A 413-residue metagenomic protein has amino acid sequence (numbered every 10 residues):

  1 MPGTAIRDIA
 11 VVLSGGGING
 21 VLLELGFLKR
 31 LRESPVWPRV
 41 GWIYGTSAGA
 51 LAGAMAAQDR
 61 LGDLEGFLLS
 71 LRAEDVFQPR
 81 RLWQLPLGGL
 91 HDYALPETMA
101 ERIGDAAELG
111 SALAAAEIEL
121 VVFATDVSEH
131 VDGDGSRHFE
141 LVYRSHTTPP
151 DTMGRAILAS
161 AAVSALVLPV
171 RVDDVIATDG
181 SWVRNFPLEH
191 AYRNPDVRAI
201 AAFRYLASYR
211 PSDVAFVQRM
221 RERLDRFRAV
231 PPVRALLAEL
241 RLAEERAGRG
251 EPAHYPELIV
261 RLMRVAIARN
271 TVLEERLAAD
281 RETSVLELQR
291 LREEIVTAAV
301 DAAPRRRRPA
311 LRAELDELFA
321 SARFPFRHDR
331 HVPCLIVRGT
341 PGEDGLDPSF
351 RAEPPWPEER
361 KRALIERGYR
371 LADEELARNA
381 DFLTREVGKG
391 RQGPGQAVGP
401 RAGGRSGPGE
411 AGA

Functional and structural regions predicted by a protein language model:
M1-T4, S111-L113: Short boundary motifs at domain starts and secondary-structure transition points
P2-I103, D134-S145, P150-L158, F216-V217 (+4 more regions): Patatin-like phospholipase
A10, Q84-P211, A320, P325-T340 (+3 more regions): Active-site-adjacent alpha/beta core region of enzyme catalytic domains
L23, R60, L64, L95 (+6 more regions): General structural feature for long, well-ordered alpha-helical segments within catalytic domains of soluble enzymes
V76-F77, V131-D132, P211-S212, E343-P348: Short acidic/His/Gly/Ser-rich catalytic and metal-binding motifs that mark active-site loops of diverse hydrolases
A106, D213, V233, Y255-P256 (+4 more regions): Short amphipathic alpha-helical segments that mediate assembly, nucleic-acid/protein binding, or membrane association
F216-E287: Acidic, Ser/Thr-rich peripheral helices and adjacent loops at domain boundaries
N270-A413: C-terminal helical/tail subdomains of lipid-metabolizing enzymes
